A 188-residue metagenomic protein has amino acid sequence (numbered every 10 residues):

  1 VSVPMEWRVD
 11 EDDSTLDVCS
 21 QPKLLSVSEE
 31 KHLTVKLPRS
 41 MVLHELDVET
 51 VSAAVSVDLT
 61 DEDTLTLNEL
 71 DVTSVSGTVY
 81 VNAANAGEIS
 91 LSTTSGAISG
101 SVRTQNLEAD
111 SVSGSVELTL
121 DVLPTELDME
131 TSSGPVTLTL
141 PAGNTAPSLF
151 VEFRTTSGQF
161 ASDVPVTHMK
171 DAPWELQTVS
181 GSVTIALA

Functional and structural regions predicted by a protein language model:
S2-S92, A97-Q105, P165-A188: Right-handed parallel beta-helix
N82-A84, E88-I89, I98-A188: Short, surface-exposed interaction patches in beta-rich subdomains that mediate adhesion/assembly near membranes
